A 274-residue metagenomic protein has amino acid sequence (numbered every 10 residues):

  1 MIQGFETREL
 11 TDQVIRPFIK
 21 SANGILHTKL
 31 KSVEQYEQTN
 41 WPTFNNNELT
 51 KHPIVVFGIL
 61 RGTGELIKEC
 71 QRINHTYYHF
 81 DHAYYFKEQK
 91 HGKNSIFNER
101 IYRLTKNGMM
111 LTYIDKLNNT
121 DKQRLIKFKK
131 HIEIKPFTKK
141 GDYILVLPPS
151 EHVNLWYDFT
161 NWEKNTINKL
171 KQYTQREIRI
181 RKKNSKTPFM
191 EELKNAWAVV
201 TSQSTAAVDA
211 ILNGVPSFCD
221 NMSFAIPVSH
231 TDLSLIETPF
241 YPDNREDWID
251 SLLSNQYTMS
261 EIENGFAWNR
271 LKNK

Functional and structural regions predicted by a protein language model:
M1-I54, H152-V153, A267-K274: N-terminal pre-catalytic "stem/leader" segment of glycosyltransferase-like enzymes
T7-Q13, L60-T63, S150-L155, A206-A207: Short acidic, S/G/P-rich loop/turn micro-motifs used as interaction or catalytic elements
D12-N23, T63-G64, F159-Y173: Well-ordered, non-membrane alpha-helical segments in soluble/globular domains
L30, H91-G141, L155, P227-K274: Leloir-type glycosyltransferase catalytic cores
E34-G92: Extended catalytic core of nucleotide-activated donor transferases of GT-like folds
Q38-E48, G62, I67, K171 (+1 more regions): Donor nucleotide-activated moiety binding/catalytic core segment of transferases that use nucleotide-activated donors
H52-P53, Y143, W197-A198: Structural motif
E133-S185: Conserved catalytic-core segment of nucleotide-activated headgroup transferases in glycan assembly
